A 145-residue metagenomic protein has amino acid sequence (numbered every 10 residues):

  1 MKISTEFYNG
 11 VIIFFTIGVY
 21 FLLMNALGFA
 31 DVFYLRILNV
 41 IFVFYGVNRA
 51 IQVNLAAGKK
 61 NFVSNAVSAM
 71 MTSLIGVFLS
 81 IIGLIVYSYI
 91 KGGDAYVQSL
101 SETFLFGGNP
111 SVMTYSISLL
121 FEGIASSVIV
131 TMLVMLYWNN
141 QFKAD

Functional and structural regions predicted by a protein language model:
M1-N54: Transmembrane alpha-helical insertion/packing segments
N9, I13, V40, S64 (+2 more regions): Alpha-helical transmembrane segments of multi-pass membrane proteins, especially transporters and channels
F14-G18, F44, V77, I81 (+2 more regions): Transmembrane alpha-helical segments of multi-pass membrane transport proteins and ion-pumping complexes
F44-M71: Cytoplasmic juxtamembrane interface segments
A69-Y87: Hydrophobic alpha-helical membrane-insertion segments
G83-T103: Functional transmembrane-helix hotspots
N109-V130: Hydrophobic alpha-helical transmembrane segments
L136-D145: Cytoplasmic juxtamembrane regions at transmembrane-helix boundaries
